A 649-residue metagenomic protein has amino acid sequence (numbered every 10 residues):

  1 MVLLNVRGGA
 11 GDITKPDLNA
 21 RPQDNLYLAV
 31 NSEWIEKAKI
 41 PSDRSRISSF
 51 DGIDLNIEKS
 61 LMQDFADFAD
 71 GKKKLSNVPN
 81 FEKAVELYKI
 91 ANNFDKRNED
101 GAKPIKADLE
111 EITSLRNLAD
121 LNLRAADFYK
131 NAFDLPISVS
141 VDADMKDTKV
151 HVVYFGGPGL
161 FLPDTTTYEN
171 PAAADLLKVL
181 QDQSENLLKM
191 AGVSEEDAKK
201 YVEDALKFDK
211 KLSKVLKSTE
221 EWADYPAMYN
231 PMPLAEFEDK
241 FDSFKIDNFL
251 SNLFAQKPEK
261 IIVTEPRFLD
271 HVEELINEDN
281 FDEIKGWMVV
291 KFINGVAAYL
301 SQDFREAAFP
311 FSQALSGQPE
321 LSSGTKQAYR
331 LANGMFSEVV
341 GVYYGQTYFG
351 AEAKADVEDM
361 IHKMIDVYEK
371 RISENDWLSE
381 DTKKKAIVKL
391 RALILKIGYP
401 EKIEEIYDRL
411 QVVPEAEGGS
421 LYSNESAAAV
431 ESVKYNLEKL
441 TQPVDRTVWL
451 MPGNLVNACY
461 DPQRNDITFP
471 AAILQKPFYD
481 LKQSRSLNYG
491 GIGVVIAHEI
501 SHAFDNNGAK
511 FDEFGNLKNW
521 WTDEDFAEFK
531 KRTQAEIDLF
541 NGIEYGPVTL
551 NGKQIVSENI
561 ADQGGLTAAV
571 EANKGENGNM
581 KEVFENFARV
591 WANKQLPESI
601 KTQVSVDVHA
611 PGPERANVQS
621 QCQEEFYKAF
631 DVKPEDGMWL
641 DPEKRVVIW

Functional and structural regions predicted by a protein language model:
L3-T14: Short, Gly/Pro- and small/polar-rich lid/capping loops
I13, K37-P41, D164-T166, L216-K217 (+3 more regions): Short, solvent-exposed loop/turn and secondary-structure capping segments
K15-E36, N170-K189, V556, Q563-A568: Hydrophobic/aromatic-rich, well-ordered segments within soluble, folded domains that form packed cores
A20-N25, A29-K96: Active-site-surrounding "flap" and adjacent substrate/cofactor-binding loops of secreted or lumenal enzymes, prototyped
D43-D64, E196-V215, N488-V494, M580-F587: Short secondary-structure subsegments characteristic of cysteine-rich extracellular domains
R44, K73-K83, S194-D204, E220-P226 (+4 more regions): Short, glycine/acidic-rich hinge or "gate" loops at secondary-structure transitions that mediate conformational
D54, K240-S243, I262, P266 (+3 more regions): Intrinsically disordered, low-complexity linker/terminal regions across diverse proteins
A66-D359, K363, P400: Noncatalytic, helix-rich "gating/capping" subdomain that lines the substrate-entry/channel surface of large enzyme
